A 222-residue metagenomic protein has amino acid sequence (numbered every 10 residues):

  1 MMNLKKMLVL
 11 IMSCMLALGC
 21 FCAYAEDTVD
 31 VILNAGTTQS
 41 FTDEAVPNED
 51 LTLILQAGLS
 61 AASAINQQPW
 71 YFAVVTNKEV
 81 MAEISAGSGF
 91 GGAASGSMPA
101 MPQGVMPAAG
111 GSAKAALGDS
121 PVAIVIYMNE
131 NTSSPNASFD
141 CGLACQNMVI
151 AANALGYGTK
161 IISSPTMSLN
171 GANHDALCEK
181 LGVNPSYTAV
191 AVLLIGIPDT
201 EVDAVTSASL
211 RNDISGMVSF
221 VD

Functional and structural regions predicted by a protein language model:
M1-I11: Bacterial N-terminal signal peptides that target proteins for export
L10, C14, F21-D222: Acidic, surface-exposed loops and disordered segments
